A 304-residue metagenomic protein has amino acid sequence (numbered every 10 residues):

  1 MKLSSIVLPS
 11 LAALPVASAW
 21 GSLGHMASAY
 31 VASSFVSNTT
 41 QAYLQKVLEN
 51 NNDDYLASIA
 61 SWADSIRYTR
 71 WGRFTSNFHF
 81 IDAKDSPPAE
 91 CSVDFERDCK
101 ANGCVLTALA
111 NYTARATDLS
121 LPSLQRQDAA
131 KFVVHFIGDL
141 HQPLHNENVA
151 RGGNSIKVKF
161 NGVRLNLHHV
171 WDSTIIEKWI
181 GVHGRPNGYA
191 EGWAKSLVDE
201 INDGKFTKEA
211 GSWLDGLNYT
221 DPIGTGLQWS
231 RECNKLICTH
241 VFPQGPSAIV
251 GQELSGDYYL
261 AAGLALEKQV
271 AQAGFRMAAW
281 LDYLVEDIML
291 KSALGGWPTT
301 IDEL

Functional and structural regions predicted by a protein language model:
M1-A19: Fungal secretory targeting signals
P15-V134, P143-D257, A262-L304: N-terminal, motif-rich segments that launch catalysis or mediate targeting to/interaction with membranes, typified by
